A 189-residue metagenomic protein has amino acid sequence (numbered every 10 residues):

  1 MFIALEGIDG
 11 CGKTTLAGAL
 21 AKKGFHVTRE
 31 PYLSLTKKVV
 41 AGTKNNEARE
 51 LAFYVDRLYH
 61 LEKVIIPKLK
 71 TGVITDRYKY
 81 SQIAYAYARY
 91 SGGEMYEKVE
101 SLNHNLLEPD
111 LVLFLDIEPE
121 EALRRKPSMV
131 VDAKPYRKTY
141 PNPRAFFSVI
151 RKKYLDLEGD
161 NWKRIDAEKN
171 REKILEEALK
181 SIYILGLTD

Functional and structural regions predicted by a protein language model:
F2: Walker A (P-loop) ATP-phosphate-binding motif of ABC ATPase nucleotide-binding domains
L5: Hydrophobic anchor at the beta1->P-loop junction of P-loop NTPases
I8: P-loop (Walker A) phosphate-binding loop of NTP-binding proteins
K13: Conserved lysine of the Walker
A19, E120-D189: NTP-dependent small-molecule kinase module
H26-H104: ATP-dependent small-molecule kinase phosphotransfer cores that center on conserved nucleotide phosphate-binding segments
Q82-K152: A glycine- and Lys/Arg-enriched "phosphate-lid" helix/loop adjacent to the NTP-binding pocket of small-molecule kinases
